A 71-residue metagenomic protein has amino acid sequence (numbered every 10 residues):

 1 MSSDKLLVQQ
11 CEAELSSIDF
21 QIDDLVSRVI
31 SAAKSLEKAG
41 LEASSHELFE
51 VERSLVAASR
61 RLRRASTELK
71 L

Functional and structural regions predicted by a protein language model:
M1-S2, A58: Intrinsically disordered, low-complexity segments enriched in Ser/Pro/Gly/Ala and basic residues
S2-A33, R63: N-terminal acidic leader/helix
S31-L69: Short, charge-rich amphipathic interface segments used for partner binding and complex assembly
